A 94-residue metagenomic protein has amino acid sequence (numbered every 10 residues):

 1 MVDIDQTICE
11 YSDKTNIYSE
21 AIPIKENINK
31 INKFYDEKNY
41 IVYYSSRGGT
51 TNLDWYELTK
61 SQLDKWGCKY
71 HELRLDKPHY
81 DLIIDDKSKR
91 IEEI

Functional and structural regions predicted by a protein language model:
M1-I94: Catalytic phosphate/metal-binding cores of nucleic-acid and nucleotide-processing enzymes, i.e., regions that mediate
